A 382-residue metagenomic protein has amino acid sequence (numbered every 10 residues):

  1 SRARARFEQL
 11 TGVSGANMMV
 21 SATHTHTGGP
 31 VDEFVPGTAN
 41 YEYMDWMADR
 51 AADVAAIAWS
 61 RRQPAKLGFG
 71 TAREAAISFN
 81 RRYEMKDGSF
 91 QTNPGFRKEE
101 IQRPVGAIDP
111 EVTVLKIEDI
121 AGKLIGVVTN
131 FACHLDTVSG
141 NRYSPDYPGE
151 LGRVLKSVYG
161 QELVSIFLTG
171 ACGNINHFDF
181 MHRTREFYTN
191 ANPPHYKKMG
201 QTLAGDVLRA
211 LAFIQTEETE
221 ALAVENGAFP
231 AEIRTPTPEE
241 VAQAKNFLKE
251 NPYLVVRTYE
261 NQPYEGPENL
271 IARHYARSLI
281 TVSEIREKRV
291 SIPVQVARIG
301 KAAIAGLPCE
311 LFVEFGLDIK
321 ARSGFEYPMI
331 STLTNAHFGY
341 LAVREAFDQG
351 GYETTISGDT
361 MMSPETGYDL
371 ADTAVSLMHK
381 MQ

Functional and structural regions predicted by a protein language model:
S1-Q382: Non-catalytic substrate/cofactor recognition surfaces at enzyme active-site rims
